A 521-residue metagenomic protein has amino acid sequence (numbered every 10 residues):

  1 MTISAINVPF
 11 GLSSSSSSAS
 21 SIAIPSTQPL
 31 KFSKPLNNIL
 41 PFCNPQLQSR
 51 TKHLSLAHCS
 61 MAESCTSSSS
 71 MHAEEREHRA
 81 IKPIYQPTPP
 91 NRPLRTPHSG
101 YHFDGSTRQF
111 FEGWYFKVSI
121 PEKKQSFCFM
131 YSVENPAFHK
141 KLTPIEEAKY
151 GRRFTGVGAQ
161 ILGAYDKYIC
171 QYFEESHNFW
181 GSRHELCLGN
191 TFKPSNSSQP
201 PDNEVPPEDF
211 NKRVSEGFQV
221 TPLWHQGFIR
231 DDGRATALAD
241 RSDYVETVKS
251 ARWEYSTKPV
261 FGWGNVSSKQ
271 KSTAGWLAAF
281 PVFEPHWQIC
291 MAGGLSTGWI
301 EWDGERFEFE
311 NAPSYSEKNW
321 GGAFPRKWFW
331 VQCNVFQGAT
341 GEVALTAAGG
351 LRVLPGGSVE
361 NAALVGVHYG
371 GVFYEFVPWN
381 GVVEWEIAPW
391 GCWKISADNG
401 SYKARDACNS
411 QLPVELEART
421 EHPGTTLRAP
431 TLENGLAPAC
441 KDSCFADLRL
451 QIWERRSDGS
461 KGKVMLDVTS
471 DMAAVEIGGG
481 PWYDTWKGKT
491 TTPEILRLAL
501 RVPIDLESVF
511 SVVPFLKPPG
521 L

Functional and structural regions predicted by a protein language model:
T2-L521: Structured soluble/peripheral alpha/beta segments that form catalytic or ligand/cofactor-binding pockets
